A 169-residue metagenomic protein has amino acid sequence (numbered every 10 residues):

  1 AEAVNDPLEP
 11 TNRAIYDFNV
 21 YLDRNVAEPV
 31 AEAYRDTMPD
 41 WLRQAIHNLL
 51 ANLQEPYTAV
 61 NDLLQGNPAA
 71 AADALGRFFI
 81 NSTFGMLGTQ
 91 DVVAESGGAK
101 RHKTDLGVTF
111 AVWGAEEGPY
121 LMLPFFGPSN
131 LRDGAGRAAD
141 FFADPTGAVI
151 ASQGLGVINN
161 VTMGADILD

Functional and structural regions predicted by a protein language model:
A1-P68, L155-D169: N-terminal targeting leaders of membrane proteins
E2, V108, V112-D169: A structured, mid-to-C-terminal "fold-capping" secondary-structure block
N48-L131: Mid-length scaffold segments of soluble, non-membrane domains
